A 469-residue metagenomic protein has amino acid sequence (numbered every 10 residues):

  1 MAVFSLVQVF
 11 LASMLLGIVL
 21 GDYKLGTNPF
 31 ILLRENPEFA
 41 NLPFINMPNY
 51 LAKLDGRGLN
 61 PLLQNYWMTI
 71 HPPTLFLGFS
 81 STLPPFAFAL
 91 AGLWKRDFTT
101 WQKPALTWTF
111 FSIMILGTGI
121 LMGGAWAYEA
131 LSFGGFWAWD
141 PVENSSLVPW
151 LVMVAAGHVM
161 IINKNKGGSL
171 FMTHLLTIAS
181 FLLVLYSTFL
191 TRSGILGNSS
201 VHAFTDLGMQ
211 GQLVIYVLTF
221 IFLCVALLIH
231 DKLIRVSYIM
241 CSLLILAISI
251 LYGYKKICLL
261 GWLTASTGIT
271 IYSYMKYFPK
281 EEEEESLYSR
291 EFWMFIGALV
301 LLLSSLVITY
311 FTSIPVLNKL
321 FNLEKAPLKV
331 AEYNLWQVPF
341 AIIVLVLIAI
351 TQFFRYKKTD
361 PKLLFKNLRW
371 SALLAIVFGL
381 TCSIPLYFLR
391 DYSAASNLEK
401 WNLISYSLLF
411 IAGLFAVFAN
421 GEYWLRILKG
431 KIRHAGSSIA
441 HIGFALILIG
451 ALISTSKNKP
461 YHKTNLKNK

Functional and structural regions predicted by a protein language model:
M1-F4, V9-L25, E38-L42, N49 (+1 more regions): A conserved hydrophobic secondary-structure block that centers on an alpha-helix together with its immediately flanking
V3-F4, W101-I120, G168-S187, R290-L302 (+1 more regions): Interfacial and helix-entry/exit segments of alpha-helical transmembrane bundles in multi-pass inner-membrane proteins
V7, P141-V148, T177, L196-N468: Contiguous transmembrane helix-bundle modules in multi-pass membrane proteins
S13-L33, A89, K95-R96, G124-Y128 (+6 more regions): Transmembrane alpha-helix boundary signature
G78-L93, V148-I161, A451: Membrane-interfacial alpha-helical segments at the cytosolic side of multi-pass membrane proteins
M122-E143, G194-V201: Interfacial helix-loop-helix junctions of multi-pass membrane proteins
P149, A155-A156, I161-V184, A203 (+1 more regions): Phosphate/diphosphate-binding loops
